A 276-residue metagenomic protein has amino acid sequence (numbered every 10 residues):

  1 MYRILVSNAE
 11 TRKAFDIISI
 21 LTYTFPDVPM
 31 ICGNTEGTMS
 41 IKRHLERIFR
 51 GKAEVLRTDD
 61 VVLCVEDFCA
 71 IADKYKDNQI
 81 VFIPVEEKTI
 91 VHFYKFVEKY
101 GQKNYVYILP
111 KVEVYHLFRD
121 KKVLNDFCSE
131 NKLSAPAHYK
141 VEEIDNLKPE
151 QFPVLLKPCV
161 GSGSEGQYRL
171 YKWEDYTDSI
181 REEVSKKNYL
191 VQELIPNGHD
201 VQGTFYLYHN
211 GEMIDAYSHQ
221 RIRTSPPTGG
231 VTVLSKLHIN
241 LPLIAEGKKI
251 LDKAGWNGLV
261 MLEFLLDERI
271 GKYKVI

Functional and structural regions predicted by a protein language model:
M1-I108: ATP-binding N-terminal substructure of ATP-dependent carboxylate-amine bond-forming enzymes
A9-K13, E87-K88, K140-I144, W173-E174 (+1 more regions): Short beta->alpha connector loops
G51-L63, A137-E142, Y168-K172: Short acidic-hydrophobic, aromatic-tinged amphipathic segments that line or gate anion-handling sites
Y100-Y168: A conserved helix-loop-beta module that forms one wall/lid of the active-site cleft in ATP-utilizing catalytic domains
S134-P136, L155, E165-G198, S225-G230 (+1 more regions): Conserved ATP-binding module of the ATP-grasp superfamily
P136, E165, Q202-T204, G271-Y273: Change "...and in nucleic-acid phosphodiester-cleaving endonucleases..." to "...and in nucleic-acid processing enzymes
E174, E193-G255, L266: ATP-dependent carboxylate/phosphate-activation module, predominantly the ATP-grasp catalytic core and closely related
D252-I276: Conserved metal-phosphate-binding beta-hairpin within the catalytic cores of diverse ATP-dependent phosphoryl-transfer
